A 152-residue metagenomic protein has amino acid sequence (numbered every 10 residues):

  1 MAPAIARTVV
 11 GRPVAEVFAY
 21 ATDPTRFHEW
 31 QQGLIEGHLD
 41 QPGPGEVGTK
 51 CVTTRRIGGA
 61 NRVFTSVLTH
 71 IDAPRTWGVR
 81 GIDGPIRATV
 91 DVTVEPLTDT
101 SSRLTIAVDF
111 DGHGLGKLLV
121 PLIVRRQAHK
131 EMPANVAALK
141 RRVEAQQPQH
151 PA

Functional and structural regions predicted by a protein language model:
M1-E46, A152: Hydrophobic ligand-binding cavity/cleft-lining segments
P3-I5, N61-T65, R87-D91: Short, surface-exposed coil-to-beta transition loops
R7-G11, H38, T54, V67 (+2 more regions): Generic structural detector for well-ordered beta-strands
A15-F18, P133, A137: Amphipathic alpha-helical segments that line or abut small-molecule/effector binding pockets and mediate allosteric
W30, I71-D72, L97: A short, compositionally biased micro-patch
H38-P85, R103, A134-A152: Glycine-rich portal/gate segments that line the openings of hydrophobic small-molecule binding cavities
R80-A134, H150-A152: Beta-strand/loop substructures that line and gate deep hydrophobic ligand-binding cavities in soluble
